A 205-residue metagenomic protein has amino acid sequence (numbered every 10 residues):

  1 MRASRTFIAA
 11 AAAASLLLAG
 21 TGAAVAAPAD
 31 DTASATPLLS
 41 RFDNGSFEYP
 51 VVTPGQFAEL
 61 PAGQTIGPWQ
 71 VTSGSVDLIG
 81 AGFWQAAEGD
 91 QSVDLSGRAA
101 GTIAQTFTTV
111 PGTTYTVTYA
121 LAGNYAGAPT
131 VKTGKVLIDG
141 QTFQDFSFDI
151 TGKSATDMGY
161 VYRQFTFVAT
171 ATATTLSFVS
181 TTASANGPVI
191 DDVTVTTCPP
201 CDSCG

Functional and structural regions predicted by a protein language model:
M1-P28: Secretory targeting and sorting signals
F47, G101-V131, F165, V193: Extra-cytoplasmic beta-strand recognition segments
V51-Q91: Extracellular glycan-recognition surfaces and repeat-rich motifs
Q91-T102, K153-D157: Extracellular beta-rich ligand/substrate-recognition surface
V131-Q141: Short, surface-exposed beta-strand/strand-loop-strand elements in extracellular ectodomains
Q141-T172: Extracellular carbohydrate recognition and processing domains and analogous Trp-centered ligand-binding platforms
F178-N186: Short beta-strand-plus-loop segments that form exposed binding edges in beta-rich domains
G187-S203: Exposed low-complexity, polar/acidic, P/S/T/G-rich flexible segments that act as propeptides, protease-susceptible
